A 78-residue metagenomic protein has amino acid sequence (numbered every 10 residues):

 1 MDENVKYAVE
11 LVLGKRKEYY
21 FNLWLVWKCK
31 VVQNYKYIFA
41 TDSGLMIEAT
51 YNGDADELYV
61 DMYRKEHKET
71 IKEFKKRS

Functional and structural regions predicted by a protein language model:
M1-V31: N-terminal non-globular leader segments, chiefly Sec-dependent signal peptides
G14, A40, D61-Y63: A structural detector for beta-sheet-dominated domains
K17-Y19, Y37, K72: Short non-domain terminal segments
L23-E57: Amphipathic, interaction-prone secondary-structure segments
G44-S78: Intrinsically disordered, low-complexity regulatory segments enriched in Ser/Thr/Pro and charged residues
